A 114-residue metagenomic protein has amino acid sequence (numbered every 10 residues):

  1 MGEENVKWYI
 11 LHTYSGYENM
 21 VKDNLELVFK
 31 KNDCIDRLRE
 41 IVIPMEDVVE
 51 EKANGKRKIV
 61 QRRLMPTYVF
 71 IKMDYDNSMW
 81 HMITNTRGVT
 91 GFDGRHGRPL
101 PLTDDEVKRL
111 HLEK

Functional and structural regions predicted by a protein language model:
M1-K114: Acidic-enriched and Gly/Ser
